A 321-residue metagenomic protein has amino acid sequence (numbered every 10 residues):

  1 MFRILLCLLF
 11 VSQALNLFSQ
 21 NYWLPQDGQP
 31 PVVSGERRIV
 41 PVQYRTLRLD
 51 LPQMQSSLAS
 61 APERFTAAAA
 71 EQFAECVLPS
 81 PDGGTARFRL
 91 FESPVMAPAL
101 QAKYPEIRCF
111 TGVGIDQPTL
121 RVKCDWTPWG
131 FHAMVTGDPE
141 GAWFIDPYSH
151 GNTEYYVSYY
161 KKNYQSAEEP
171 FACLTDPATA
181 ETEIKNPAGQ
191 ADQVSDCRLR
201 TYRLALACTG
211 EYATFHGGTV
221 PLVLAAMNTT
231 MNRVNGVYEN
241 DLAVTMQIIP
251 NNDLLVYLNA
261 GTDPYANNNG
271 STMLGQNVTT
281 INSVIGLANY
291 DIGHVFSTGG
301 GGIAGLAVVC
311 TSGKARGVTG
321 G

Functional and structural regions predicted by a protein language model:
M1-C7, N16: Sec-dependent signal peptide recognition, specifically the positively charged N-region followed immediately by
L5, C124, F131, L224-N228: Generic detection of long, well-ordered alpha-helical segments
L6-L9, P25: Short helix-onset patch at the extreme N-terminus, typifying the N->h transition of secretory signal peptides
S12-A14: N-terminal signal peptide c-region/cleavage motif recognized by signal peptidases
Q20-C208, Y238, T245: Propeptide (latency) domains of metzincin metalloproteases
Q20-P41, T153-A315: Fold-level signature of zinc-dependent metallopeptidase catalytic domains
G112, A133, G302-G305, G317: Glycine-centered structural positions embedded in regular secondary structure
F131-T136, D291-F296, R316-G320: Short, hydrophobic/proline-enriched secondary-structure or compact coil segments at domain edges
